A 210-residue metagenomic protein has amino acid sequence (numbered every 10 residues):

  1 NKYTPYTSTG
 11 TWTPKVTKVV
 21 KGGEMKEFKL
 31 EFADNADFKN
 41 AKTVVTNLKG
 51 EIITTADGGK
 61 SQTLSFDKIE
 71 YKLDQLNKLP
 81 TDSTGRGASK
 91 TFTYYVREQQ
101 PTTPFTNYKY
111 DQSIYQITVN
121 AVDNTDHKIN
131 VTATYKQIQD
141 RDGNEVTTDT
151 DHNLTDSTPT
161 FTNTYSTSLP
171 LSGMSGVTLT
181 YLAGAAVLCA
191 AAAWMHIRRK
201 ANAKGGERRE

Functional and structural regions predicted by a protein language model:
N1-E210: Solvent-exposed loop/turn and edge beta-strand elements of beta-rich ligand-binding domains
